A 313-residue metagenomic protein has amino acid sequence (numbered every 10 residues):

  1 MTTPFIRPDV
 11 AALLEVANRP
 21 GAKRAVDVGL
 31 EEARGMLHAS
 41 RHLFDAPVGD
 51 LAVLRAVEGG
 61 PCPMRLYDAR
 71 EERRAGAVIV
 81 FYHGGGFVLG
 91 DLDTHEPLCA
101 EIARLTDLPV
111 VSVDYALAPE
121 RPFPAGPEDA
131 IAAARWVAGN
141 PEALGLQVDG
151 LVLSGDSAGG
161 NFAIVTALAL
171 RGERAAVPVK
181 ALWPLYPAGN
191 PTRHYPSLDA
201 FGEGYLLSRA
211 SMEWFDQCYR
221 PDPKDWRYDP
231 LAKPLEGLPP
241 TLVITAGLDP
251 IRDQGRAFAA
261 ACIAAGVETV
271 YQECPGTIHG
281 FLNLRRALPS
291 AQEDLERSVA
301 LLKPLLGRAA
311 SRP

Functional and structural regions predicted by a protein language model:
M1-Y67, W226, L306-P313: A glycine/proline-hinged amphipathic helix-loop "lid/cap" segment that gates access to hydrophobic ligand pockets
M64-A75, L231-L235: Short beta-strand-to-loop junctions in surface cap/lid or active-site-entrance loops
A75-G84: Short beta-strand element of the alpha/beta-hydrolase
D93-V111: Short amphipathic alpha-helix adjacent to the substrate-entry channel of hydrolases
R121-P141: Alpha/beta-hydrolase active-site loop
L144-S157: Alpha/beta-hydrolase fold nucleophile elbow
V148-D149, I164-P313: Alpha/beta hydrolase fold serine-hydrolase catalytic domain that processes acyl esters and thioesters
G155-V165: Glycine-rich nucleophile elbow surrounding the catalytic serine of serine-hydrolase chemistry
